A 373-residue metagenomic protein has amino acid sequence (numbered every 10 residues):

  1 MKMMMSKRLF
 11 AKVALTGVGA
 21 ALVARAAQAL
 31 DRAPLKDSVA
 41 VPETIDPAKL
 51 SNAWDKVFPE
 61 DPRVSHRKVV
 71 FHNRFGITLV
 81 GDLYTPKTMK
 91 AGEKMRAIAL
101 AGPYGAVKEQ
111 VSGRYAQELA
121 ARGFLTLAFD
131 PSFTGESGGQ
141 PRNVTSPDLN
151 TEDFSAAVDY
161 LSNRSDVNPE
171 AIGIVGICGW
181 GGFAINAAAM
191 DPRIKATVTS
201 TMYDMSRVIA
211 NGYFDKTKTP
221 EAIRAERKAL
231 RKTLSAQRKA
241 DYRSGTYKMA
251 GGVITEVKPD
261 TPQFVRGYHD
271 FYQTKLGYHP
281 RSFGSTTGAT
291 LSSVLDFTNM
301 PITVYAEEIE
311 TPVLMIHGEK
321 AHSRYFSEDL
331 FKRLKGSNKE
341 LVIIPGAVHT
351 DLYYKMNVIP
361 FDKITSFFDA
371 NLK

Functional and structural regions predicted by a protein language model:
K2-G17: N-terminal secretory signal peptides and thylakoid transit peptides that target proteins across membranes
I45-E93: N-terminal cap/lid segment of alpha/beta-hydrolase-fold proteins
G105-Q117: The serine-hydrolase catalytic nucleophile loop
E118-E136: Conserved alpha/beta-hydrolase
V144-S165: Alpha/beta-hydrolase active-site loop
N186-Q273: Alpha/beta-hydrolase-fold enzymes
I309, M315-H317: Short beta-strand/loop motif that positions the catalytic acidic residue of the alpha/beta-hydrolase fold
A347-N357: Catalytic histidine-centered segment of alpha/beta-hydrolase-like enzymes
